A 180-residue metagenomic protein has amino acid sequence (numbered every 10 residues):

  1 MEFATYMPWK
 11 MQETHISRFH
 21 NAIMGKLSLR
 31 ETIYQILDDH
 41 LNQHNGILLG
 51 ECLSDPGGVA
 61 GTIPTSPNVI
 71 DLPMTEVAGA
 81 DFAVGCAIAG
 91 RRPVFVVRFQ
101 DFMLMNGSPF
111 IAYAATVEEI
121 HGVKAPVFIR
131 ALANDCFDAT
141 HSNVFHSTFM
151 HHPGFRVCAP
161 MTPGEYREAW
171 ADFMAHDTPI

Functional and structural regions predicted by a protein language model:
F3-I180: Thiamine diphosphate
